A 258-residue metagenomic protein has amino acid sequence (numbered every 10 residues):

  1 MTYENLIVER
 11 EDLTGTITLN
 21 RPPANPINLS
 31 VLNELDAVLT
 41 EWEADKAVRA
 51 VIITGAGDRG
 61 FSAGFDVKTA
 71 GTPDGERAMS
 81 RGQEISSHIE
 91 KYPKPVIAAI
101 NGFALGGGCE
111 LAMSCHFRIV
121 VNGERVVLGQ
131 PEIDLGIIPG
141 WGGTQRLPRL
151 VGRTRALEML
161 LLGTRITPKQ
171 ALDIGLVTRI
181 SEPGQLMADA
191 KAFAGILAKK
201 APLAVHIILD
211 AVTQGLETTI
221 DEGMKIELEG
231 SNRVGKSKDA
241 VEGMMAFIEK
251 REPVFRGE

Functional and structural regions predicted by a protein language model:
M1-L19, T164-A198, H206-G215, E242-E258: Amphipathic alpha-helical segments at domain termini/boundaries
M1-T54, S87, K91: Conserved CoA-thioester-binding segment of acyl-CoA-metabolizing enzymes
I17, L35, I53, D66 (+5 more regions): Terminal peptide-recognition signature
L19-N28, T54-S62, C115-I133: Short, charged helix-to-loop "capping" segments that act as catalytic/coupling loops
L32, G82, T144, R153-A156 (+4 more regions): A general structural signal for well-ordered alpha-helical segments in protein cores
L32-E34, E41, G55-H88, A104 (+2 more regions): Glycine- (often His-adjacent) and acidic-residue-rich active-site loop that binds/positions the CoA thioester
E90-L203, K236-S237, R251: Crotonase-fold acyl-CoA enzyme core
